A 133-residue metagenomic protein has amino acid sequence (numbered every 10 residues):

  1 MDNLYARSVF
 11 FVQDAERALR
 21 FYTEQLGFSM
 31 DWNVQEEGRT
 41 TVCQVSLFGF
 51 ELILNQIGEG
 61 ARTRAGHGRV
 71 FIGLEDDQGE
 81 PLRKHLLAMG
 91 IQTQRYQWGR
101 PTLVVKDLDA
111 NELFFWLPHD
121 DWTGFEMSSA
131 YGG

Functional and structural regions predicted by a protein language model:
M1-L19, R69-I72, P118-G133: N-terminal beta-strand motif that seeds the catalytic metal site of vicinal oxygen chelate
D2, V9-E51: Core segments of cupin and vicinal oxygen chelate
L4-Q13, C43-S46, A61-H85, P101-K106 (+1 more regions): Vicinal oxygen chelate
Q35-E37, A61-R62, Q97: A short beta-turn/loop motif at secondary-structure boundaries
R83-G133: Vicinal oxygen chelate
